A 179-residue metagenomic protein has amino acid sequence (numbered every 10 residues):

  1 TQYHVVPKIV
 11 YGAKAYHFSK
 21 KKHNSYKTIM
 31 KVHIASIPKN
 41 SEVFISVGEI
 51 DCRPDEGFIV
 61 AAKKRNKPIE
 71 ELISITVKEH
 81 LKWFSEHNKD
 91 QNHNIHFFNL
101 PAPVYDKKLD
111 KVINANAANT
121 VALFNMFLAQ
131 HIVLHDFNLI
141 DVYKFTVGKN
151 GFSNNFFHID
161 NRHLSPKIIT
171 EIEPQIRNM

Functional and structural regions predicted by a protein language model:
T1-E79: Conserved SGNH/GDSL esterase-like catalytic core that processes O-acyl groups on lipids and polysaccharides
Q2-P7, N94, D136-N138: Conserved beta-strand segments of alpha/beta enzyme cores
G48-D51, V60, F84-N119, K144: Active-site segments of SGNH/GDSL-like serine hydrolases that catalyze O-acetyl group transfer/hydrolysis on lipids
P54-I69, Y105-I113, S153-F157: Surface-exposed, active-site-proximal loop segments in enzymatic domains
K64-I75, V112-L123, I159-L164: Alpha-helix N-cap and loop-to-helix initiation/capping positions
H96-P101, D136-N154: Acidic carboxylate-rich catalytic motifs and surrounding loops in phosphoryl-/glycosyl-chemistry enzymes
Y105-V142, K167-I169: Substrate-gating cap/lid alpha-helix
L134-N138, N154-M179: Histidine-centered active-site loop/cap adjacent to the catalytic His in serine esterases/O-acetyl transfer systems
